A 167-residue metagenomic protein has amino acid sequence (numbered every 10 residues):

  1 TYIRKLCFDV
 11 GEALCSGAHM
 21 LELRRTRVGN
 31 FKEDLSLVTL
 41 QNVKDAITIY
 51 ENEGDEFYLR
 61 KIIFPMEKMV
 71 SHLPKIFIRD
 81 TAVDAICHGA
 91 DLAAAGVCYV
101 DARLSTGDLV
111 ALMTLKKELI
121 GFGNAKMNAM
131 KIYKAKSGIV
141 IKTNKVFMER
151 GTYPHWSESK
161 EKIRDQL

Functional and structural regions predicted by a protein language model:
T1-K5: Ser/Thr-glycine-rich phosphate-binding loops at phosphate-binding pockets of nucleotides, nucleotide cofactors
D9-L167: Accessory RNA 3′-end/elbow-binding domains used by RNA modification enzymes
